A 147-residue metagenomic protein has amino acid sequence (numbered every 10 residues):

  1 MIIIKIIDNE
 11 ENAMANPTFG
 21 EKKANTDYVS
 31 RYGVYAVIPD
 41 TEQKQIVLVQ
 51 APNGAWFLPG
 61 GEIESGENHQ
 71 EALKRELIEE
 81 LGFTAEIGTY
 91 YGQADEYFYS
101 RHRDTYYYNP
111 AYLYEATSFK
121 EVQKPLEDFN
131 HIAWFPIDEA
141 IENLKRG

Functional and structural regions predicted by a protein language model:
I2-Y35: Acidic, metal-coordinating catalytic segment for phosphate/diphosphate chemistry, firing primarily on the Nudix
L48-Q50: Short, acidic/hydrophobic/Gly-rich beta-strand patch recurrent on exposed beta strands that often constitutes part
N53-W56, A140: A short, flexible beta-alpha/helix-coil linker loop
F57-G61: A short gly/proline-enriched turn/hairpin at secondary-structure junctions
I63-E86, E96-G147: Unchanged
